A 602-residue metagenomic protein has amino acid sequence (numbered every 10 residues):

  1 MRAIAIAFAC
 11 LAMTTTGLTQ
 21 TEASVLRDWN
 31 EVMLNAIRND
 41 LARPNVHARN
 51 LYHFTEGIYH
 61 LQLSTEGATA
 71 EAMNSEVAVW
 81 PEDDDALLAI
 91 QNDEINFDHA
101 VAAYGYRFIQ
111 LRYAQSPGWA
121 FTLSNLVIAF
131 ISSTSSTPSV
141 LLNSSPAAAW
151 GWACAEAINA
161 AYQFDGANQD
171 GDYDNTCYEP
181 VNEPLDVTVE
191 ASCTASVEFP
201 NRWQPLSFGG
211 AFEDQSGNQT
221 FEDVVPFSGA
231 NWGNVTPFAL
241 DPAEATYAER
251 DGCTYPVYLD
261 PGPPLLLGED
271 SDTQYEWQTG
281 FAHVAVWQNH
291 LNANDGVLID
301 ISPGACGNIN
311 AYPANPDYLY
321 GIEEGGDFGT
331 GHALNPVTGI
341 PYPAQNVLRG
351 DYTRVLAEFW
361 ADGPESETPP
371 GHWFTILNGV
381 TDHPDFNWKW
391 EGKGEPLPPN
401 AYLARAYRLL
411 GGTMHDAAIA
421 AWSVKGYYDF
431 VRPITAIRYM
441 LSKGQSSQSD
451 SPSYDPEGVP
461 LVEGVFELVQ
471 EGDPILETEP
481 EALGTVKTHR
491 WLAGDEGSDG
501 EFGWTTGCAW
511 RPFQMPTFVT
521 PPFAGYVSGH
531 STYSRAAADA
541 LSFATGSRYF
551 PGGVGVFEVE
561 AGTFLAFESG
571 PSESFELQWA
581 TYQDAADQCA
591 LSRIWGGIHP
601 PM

Functional and structural regions predicted by a protein language model:
M1-A7: Sec-dependent signal peptide recognition, specifically the positively charged N-region followed immediately by
T14-T16: N-terminal signal peptide c-region/cleavage motif recognized by signal peptidases
Q20-M602: Acidic/polar surface patches and capping/hinge elements
